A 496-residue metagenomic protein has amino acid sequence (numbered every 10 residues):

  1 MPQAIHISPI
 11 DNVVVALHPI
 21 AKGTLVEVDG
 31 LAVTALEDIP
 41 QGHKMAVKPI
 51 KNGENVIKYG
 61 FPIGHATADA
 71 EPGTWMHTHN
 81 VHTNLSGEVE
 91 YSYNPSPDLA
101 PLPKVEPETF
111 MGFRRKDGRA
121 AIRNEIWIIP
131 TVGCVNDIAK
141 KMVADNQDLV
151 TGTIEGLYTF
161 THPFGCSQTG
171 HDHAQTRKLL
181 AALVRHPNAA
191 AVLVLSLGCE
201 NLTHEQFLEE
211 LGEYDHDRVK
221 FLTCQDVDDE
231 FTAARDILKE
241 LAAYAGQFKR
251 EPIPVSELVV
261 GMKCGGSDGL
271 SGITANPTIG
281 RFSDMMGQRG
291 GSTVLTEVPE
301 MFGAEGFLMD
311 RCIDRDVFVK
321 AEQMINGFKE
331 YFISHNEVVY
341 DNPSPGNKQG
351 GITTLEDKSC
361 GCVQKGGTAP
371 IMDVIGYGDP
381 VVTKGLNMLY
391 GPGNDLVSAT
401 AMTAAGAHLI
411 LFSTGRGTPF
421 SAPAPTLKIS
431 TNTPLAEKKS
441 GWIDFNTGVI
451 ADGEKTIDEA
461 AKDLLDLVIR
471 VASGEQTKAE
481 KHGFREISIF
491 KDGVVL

Functional and structural regions predicted by a protein language model:
M1-L409, R416-L496: Metallocofactor- and cofactor-centric catalytic cores in central/energy metabolism, strongly enriched
